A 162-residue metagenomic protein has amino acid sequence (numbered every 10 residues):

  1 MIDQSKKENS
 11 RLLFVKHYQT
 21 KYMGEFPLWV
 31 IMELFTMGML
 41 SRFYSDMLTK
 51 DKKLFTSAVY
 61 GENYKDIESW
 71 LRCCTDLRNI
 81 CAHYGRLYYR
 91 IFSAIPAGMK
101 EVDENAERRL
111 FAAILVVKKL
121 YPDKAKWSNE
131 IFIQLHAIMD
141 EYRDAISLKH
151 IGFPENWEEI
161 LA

Functional and structural regions predicted by a protein language model:
M1-A162: Long, contiguous internal "core" modules enriched in hydrophobic/ aromatic residues
